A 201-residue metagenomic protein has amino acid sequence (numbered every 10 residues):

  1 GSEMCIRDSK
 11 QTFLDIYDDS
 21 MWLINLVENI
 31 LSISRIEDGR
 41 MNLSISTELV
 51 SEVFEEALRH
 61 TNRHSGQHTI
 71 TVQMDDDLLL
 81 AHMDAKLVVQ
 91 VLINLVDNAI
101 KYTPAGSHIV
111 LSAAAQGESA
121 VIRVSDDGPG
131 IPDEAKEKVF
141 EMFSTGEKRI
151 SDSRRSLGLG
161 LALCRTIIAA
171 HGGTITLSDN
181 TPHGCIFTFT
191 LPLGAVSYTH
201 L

Functional and structural regions predicted by a protein language model:
G1-D8, T199-H200: Conserved small/polar residues in nucleotide/adenosyl-binding loops
D18-L23: Short alpha-helical segment of the dimerization/phosphotransfer core of two-component systems
D38-L43, L80-M83: Conserved micro-motifs of the catalytic ATP-binding
S44-L49, T69-L79: Conserved catalytic submotifs in the C-terminal HATPase_c
I131-F143: Short conserved segment of the HATPase_c
G160, C164: Short alpha-helical Gxxx[C/S/T] motif in the catalytic ATP-binding
